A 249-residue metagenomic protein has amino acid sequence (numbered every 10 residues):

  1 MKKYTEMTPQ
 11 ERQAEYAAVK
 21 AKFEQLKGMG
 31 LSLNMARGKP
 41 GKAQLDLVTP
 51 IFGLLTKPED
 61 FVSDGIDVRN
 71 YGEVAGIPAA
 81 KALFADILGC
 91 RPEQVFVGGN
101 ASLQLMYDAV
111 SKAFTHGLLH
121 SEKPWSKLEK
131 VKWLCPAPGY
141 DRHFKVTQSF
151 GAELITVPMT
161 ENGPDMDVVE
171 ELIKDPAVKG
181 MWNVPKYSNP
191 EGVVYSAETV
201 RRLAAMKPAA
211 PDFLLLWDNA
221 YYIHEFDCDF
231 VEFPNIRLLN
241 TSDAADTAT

Functional and structural regions predicted by a protein language model:
K2-A79, A85-D86: N-terminal "arm"/small-domain region of PLP-dependent enzymes with the aminotransferase-like
G30, S242-D243: Generic low-complexity, intrinsically disordered sequence content enriched in small uncharged/hydrophobic residues
A43, H224-E225, T249: Conserved protein kinase catalytic core
D60, I66-P211, Y222-S242: Conserved core of the PLP fold type I
L215-L216: Residue-level marker for buried hydrophobic side chains located in beta-strands that build the well-ordered beta-sheet
N219: Walker B catalytic acidic pair
D243-T249: A short, hydrophobic C-terminal helix/tail in secreted or cell-surface proteins
